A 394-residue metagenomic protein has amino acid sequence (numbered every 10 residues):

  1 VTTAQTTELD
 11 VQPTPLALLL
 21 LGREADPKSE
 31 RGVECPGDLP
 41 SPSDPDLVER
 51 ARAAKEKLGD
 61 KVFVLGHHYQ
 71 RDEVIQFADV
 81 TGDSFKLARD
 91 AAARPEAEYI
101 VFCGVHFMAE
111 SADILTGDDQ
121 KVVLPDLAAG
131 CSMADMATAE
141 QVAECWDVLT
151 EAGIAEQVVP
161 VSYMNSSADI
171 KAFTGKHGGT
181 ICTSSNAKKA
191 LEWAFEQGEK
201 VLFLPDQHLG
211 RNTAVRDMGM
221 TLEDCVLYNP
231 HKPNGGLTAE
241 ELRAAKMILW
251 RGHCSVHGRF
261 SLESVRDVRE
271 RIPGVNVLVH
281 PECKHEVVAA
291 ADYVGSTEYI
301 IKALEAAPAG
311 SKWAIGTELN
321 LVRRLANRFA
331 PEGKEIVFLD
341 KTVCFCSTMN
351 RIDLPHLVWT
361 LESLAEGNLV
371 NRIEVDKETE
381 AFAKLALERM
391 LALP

Functional and structural regions predicted by a protein language model:
T2-G316, N320-P394: Active-site loop-to-helix "anion-binding N-cap" substructures in soluble metabolic enzymes
